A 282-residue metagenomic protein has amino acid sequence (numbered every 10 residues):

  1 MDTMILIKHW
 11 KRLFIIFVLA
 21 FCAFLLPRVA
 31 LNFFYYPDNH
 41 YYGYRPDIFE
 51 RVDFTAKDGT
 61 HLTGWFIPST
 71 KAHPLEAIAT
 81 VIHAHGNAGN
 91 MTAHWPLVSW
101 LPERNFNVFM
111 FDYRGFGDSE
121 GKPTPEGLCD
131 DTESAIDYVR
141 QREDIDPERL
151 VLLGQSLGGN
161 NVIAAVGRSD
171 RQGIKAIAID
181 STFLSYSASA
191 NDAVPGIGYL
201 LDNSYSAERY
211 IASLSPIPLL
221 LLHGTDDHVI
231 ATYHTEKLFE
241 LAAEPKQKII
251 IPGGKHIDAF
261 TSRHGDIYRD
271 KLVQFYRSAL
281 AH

Functional and structural regions predicted by a protein language model:
R12-A56, L62-T63: An N-terminal hydrophobic leader/cap segment in hydrolases
K57, H61-Y138: Membrane-embedded segments
L97, A207, A231-E240: Short alpha-helix in the alpha/beta-hydrolase fold that links the catalytic acid
I145-S156: Alpha/beta-hydrolase fold nucleophile elbow
N161-S215, T261: Hydrolase active-site cap/lid region
L214-S215, L220-H223, D227: Short beta-strand/loop motif that positions the catalytic acidic residue of the alpha/beta-hydrolase fold
D226-I230, I257-D258: Acidic catalytic loop of the alpha/beta-hydrolase fold
G254-I267: Catalytic histidine-centered segment of alpha/beta-hydrolase-like enzymes
